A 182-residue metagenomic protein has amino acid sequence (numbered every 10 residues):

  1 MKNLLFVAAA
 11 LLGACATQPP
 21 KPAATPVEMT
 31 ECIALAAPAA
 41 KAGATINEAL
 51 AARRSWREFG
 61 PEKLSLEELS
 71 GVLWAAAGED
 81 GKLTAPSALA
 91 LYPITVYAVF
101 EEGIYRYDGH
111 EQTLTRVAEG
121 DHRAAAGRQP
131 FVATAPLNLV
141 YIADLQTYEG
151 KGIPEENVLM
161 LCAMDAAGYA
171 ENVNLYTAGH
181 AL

Functional and structural regions predicted by a protein language model:
M1-L4: Positively charged n-region of N-terminal signal peptides that target proteins for export
A9-T17: Hydrophobic h-region of N-terminal signal peptides that target proteins for export in Gram-negative bacteria
A16-A135: N-terminal amphipathic, basic helical "cap/leader" segment at the start of enzyme domains
R53, V72, V96, L137-E149 (+1 more regions): Small-aliphatic-rich amphipathic alpha-helix that forms the alpha element of a beta-alpha
